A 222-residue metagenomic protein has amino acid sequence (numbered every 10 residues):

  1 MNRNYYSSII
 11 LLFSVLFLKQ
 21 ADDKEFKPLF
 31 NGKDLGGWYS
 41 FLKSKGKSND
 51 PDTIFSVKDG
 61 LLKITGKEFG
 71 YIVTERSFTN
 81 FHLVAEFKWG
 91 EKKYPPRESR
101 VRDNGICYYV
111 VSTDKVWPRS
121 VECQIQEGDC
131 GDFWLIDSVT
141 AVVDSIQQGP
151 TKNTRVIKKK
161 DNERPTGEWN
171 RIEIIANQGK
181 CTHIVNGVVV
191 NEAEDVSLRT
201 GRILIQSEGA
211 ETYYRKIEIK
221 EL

Functional and structural regions predicted by a protein language model:
M1-D23: Bacterial Sec-dependent N-terminal signal peptides
K19-L222: Carbohydrate-interacting regions of secretory-pathway proteins
